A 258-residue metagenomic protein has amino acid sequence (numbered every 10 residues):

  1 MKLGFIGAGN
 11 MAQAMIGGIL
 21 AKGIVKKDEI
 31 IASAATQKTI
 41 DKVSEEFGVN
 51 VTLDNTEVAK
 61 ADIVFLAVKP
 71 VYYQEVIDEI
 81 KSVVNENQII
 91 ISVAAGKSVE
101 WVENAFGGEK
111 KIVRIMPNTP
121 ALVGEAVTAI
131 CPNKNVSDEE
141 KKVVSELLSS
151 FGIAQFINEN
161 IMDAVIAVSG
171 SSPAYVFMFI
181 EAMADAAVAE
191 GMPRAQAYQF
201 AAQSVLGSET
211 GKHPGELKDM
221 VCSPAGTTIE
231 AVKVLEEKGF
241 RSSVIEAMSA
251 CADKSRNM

Functional and structural regions predicted by a protein language model:
M1-E46, N50-L53, E125-A126, V188-E190: NAD(P)+-binding Rossmann beta1-loop-alpha1 motif at the extreme N-terminus of oxidoreductases
M15-I16, I80, M183: Hydrophobic residues within alpha-helices that form the first helical element adjacent to the glycine-rich loop
I30, I40, V58, P193-F200 (+2 more regions): Small-residue helix-packing motif on alpha-helices
Q37, E45-F47, N55-A59, I63-I130 (+1 more regions): Rossmann-like NAD(P)(H) cofactor-binding subdomain of soluble oxidoreductases
W101-K111, V127-A164, F177-K212, K254: Internal alpha-helical scaffold of NAD(P)-dependent oxidoreductase catalytic cores
V165-A174, A195, K218: A short glycine-threonine-serine/GTX helix/turn-capping micro-motif
A202-M258: NAD(P)-dependent Rossmann-like dehydrogenase/reductase catalytic/cofactor-binding core
